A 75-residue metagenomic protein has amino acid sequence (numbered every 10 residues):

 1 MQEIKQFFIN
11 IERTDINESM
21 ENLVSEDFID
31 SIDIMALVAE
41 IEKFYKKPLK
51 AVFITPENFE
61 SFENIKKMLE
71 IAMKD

Functional and structural regions predicted by a protein language model:
M1-N17, E70-D75: Thiotemplate assembly-line natural product biosynthesis machinery
Q6, A36, N64-K67: Amphipathic alpha-helical interaction segments
F7-F8, Y45, F59-F62: Aromatic side chains
I9-F28, K47-F53: Phosphopantetheine carrier-protein modules
D33: Two-component histidine kinase catalytic core, primarily the HATPase_c
A36-N58: Phosphopantetheinylated carrier protein domains
I54, F59-F62, K66-K74: C-terminal structural segments of small proteins and small subunits
